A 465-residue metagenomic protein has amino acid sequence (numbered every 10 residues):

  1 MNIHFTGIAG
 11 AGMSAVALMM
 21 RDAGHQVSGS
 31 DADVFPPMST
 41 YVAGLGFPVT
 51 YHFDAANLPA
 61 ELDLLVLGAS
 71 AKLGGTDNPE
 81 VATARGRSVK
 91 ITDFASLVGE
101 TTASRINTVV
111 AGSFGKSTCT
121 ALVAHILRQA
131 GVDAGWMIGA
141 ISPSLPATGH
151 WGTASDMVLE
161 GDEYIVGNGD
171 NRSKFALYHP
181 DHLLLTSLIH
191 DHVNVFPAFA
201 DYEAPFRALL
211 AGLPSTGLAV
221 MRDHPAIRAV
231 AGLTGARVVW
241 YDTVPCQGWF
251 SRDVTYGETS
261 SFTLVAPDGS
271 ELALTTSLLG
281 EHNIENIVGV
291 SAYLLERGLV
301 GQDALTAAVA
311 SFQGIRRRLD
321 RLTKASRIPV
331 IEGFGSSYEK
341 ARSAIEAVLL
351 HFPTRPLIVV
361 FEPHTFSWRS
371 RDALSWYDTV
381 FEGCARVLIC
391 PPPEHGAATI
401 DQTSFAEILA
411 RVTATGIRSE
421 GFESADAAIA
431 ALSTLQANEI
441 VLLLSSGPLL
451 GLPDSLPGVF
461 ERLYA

Functional and structural regions predicted by a protein language model:
M1-V49, A60-L65, A84-V89, R207 (+5 more regions): ATP-dependent carboxylate-amine ligase
F5, L67, V110-G112, V158 (+1 more regions): Hydrophobic Val/Ile/Leu positions in short beta-strands of Rossmann-like dinucleotide-binding domains
M19-D22, A60, L73-V220, I227-R237 (+2 more regions): Phosphate-binding loop of NTP-binding sites
A32-F35, F53-A55, R222-A226, T243-V244: Short, polar loop motifs at secondary-structure junctions
G44-Y51, L67-E80: Cofactor-cradling patches in redox/metallo enzymes
Y51-F53, D93-A95, I138-A140, V220-R222 (+3 more regions): Short loop/edge segments at beta-strand edges and connector loops that shape dinucleotide/nucleotide cofactor-binding
S70-L73, G115, E163-V166, I189-D191 (+5 more regions): Short glycine-rich anion-binding loops that position phosphate/pyrophosphate groups of nucleotides and phosphorylated
T255-S261: A short, compositionally biased
